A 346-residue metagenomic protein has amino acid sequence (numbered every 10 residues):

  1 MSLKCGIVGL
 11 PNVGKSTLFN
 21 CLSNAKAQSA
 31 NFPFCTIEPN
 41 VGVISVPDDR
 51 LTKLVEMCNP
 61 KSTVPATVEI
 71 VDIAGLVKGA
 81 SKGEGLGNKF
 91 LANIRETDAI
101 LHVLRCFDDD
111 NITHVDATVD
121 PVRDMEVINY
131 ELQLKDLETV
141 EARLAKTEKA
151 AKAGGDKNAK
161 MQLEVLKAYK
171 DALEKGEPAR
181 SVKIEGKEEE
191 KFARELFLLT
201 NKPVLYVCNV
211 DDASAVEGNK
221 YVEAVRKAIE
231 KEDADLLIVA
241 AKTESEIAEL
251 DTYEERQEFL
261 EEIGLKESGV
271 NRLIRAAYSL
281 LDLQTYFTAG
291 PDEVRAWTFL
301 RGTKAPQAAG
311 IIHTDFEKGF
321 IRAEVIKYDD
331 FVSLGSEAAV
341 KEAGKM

Functional and structural regions predicted by a protein language model:
M1-T113, T147: Conserved G1/Walker A P-loop phosphate-binding module
S2-V8, V13, F19, K146-M346: C-terminal-of-GTPase-core extension/linker across diverse P-loop GTPases
A30-N31, I112-D116, G218-K220, L250: Short amphipathic alpha-helical segments
F34, D48-L51, V64-I70, E84-D98 (+8 more regions): Amphipathic alpha-helical transducer elements in NTP-driven molecular machines
G42-P47, A74-E84, R95-D156, A172-G186 (+1 more regions): Conserved Switch II/interswitch segment of TRAFAC-class P-loop GTPases
M57-K61, T118, V340: Short intrinsically disordered coil segments
